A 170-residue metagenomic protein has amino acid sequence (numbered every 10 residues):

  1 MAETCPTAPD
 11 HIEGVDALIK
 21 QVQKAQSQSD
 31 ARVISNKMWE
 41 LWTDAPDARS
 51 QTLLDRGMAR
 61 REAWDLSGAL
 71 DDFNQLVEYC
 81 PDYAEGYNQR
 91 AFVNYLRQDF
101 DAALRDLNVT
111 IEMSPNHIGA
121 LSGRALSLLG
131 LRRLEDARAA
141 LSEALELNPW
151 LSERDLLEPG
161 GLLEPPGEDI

Functional and structural regions predicted by a protein language model:
M1-Q51: N-terminal leader/linker segments that initiate helical-solenoid repeat arrays
I19, N36-W39, N74, N108 (+1 more regions): Alpha-solenoid helical repeat scaffolds
V22-K24, L126-S152: TPR/TPR-like (Sel1-like) alpha-helical repeat modules
D47-S114: Alpha-helical adaptor scaffolds
D55, Q89, G123, L157-E158: Canonical tetratricopeptide repeat
E62, L96, G130, L163-P165: Register position in tetratricopeptide repeats
G86, A120, E153-R154: TPR alpha-solenoid repeat register
